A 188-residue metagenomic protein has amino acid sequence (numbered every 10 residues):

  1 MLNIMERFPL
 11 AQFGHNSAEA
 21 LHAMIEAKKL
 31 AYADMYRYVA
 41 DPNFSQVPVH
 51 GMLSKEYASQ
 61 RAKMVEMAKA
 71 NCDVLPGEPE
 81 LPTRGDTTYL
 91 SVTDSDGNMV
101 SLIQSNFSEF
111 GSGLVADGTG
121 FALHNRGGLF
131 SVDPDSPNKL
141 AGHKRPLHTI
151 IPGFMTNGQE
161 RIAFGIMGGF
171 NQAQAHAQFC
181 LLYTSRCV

Functional and structural regions predicted by a protein language model:
L2, E6: Active-site substrate-binding loop specific to GH73 endo-beta-N-acetylglucosaminidase modules in bacterial autolysins
R7-N106, G118-T119, R126: Internal maturation/activation junctions in enzymes
F13-G14, F164-I166: Second-shell loop/turn segments in exported
Y89, L181-L182: Short, well-ordered beta-strand elements within core beta-sheets of diverse protein domains
N98-I162, F170-A173, Q178: Active-site rim segments in enzyme catalytic domains, especially the processed small/beta chain of N-terminal
Y183-V188: Conserved small/polar residues in nucleotide/adenosyl-binding loops
